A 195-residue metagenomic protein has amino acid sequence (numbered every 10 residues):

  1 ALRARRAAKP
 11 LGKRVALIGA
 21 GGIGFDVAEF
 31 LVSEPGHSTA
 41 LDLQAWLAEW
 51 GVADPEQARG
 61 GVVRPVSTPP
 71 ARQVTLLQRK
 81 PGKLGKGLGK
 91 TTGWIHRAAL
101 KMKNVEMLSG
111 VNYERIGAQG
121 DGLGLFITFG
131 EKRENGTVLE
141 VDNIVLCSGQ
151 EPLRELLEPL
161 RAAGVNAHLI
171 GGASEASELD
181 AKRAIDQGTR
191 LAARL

Functional and structural regions predicted by a protein language model:
A1-K13, V27-E155: A Rossmann-like FAD-binding core segment of flavoenzymes
G19, G172: Active-site glycine-centered loops adjacent to acidic/histidine catalytic or metal-binding residues that shape
A20-G21, G149: Glycine-rich Rossmann-fold phosphate-binding loop(s) that bind the pyrophosphate of adenine dinucleotide cofactors
G21-V27: Catalytic nucleophile loop
A28-Q44, L76, A163-I170, K182-L195: Internal hydrophobic alpha-helix adjacent to the cofactor/substrate pocket in enzyme cavities
A173-L179: Ser/Thr/Gly-rich flexible loops in soluble cytosolic domains mediating phosphotransfer, phosphorylation
